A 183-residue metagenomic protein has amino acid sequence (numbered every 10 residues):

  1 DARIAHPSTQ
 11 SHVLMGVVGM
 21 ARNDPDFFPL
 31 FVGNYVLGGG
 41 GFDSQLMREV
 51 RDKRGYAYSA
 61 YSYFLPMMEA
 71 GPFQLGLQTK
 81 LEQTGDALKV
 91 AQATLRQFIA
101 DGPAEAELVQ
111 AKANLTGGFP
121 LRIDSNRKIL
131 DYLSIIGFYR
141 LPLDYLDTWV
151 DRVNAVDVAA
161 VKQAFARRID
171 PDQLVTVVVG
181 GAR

Functional and structural regions predicted by a protein language model:
D1-D43: His/Glu-based metal-binding/catalytic segments typifying zinc-dependent metallopeptidases
H6-T9, L65-P72, P142-D144, I169: Short, flexible turn/loop "capping" segments at secondary-structure junctions
P7-T9, V18-M20, Y35, Y63-L65 (+3 more regions): Solvent-exposed coil/turn segments that connect beta secondary-structure elements in extracytoplasmic/periplasmic
T9-V13, F28, R54-Y58, G71-F73 (+2 more regions): Envelope-exposed proteins and targeting segments
G16-R22, V32-L37, P72-E82, L95-G102 (+3 more regions): Second-shell loop/turn segments in exported
G40-G41, Y61, L65-R122: M16/insulysin-pitrilysin zinc metalloprotease superfamily fold
Q74-L77, A106-R183: C-terminal regions of mature proteins
